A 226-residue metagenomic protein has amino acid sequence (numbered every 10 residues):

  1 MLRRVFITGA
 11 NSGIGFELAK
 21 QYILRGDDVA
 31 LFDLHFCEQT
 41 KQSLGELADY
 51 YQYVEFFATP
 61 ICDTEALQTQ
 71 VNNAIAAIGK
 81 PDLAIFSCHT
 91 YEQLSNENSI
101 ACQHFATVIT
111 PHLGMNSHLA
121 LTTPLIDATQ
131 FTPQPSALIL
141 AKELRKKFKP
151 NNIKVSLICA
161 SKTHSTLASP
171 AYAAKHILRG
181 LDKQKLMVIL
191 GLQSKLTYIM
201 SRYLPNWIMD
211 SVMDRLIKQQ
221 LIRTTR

Functional and structural regions predicted by a protein language model:
T8, P81-H89, N98, L121: Rossmann-fold scaffold of SDR-type NAD(P)-dependent oxidoreductases
N11-S12: Conserved glycine-rich cofactor-binding loop
D27-K41: Conserved glycine-rich Rossmann-like NAD(P)H-binding loop of the short-chain dehydrogenase/reductase
A48-E65: Rossmann-fold cofactor-recognition segment
H89-S117, D127, K146: Amphipathic alpha-helical dimer-interface segment in Rossmann-like NAD(P)H-dependent oxidoreductases
L119-K142, K146-K149: Catalytic loop of short-chain dehydrogenase/reductase
R145-T163: Conserved Rossmann-fold SDR core element
L157, S165-Y198, R202, N206: C-terminal helical subdomain
